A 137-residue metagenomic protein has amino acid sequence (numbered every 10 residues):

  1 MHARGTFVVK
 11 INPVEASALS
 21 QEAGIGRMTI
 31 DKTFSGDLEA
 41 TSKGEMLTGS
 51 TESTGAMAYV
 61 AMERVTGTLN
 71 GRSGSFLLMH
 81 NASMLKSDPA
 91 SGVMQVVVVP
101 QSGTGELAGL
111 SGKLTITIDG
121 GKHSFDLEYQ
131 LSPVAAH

Functional and structural regions predicted by a protein language model:
M1-H137: Beta-strand-enriched cores of mature, soluble protein domains
